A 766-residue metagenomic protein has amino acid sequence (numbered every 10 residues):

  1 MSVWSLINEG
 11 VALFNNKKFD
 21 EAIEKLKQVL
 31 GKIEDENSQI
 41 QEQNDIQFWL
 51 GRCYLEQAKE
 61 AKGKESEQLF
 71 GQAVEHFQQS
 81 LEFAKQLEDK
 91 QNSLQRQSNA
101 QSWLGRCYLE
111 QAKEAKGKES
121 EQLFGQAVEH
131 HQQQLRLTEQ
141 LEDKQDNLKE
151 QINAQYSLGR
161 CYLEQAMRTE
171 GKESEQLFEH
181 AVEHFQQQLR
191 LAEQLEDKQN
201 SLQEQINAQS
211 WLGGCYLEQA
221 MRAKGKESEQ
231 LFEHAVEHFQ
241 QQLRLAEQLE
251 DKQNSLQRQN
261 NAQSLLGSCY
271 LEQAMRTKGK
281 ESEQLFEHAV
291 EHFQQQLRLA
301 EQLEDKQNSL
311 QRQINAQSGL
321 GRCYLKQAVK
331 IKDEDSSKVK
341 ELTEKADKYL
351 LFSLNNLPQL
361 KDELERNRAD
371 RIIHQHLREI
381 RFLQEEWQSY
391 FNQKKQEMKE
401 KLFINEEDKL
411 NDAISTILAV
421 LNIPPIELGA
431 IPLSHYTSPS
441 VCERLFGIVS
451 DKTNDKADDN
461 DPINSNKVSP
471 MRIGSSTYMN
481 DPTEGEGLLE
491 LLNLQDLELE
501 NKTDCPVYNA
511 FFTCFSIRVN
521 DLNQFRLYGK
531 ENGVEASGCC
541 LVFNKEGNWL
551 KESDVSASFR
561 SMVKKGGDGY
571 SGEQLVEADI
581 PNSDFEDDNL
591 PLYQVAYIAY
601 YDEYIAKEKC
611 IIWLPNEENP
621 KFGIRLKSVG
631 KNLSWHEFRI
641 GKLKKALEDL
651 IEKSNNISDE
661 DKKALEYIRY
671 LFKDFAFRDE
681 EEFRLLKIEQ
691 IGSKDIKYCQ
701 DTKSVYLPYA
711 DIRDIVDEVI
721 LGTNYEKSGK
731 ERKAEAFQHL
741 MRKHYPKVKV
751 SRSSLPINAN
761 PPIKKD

Functional and structural regions predicted by a protein language model:
M1-W4, N8, E287, E344 (+1 more regions): Amphipathic alpha-helical repeat elements characteristic of tetratricopeptide repeat
W4-K25, K59-E60: Alpha-helical segment of the N-proximal tetratricopeptide repeat
Q28-W49: Short, charge-rich amphipathic alpha-helical segments embedded in non-transmembrane helical bundles/solenoids
R52-S318, R322, V329: Thr-biased low-complexity repeat/linker tracts and other Thr-enriched repetitive architectures
F77, F293, V339-K361: TPR/TPR-like (Sel1-like) alpha-helical repeat modules
R366-A369, I373: A positional "C-terminalness" feature that preferentially activates on distal terminal regions of long, nucleic
H374-D766: Partner-binding and oligomerization surfaces adjacent to conserved cores of proteins that assemble macromolecular
